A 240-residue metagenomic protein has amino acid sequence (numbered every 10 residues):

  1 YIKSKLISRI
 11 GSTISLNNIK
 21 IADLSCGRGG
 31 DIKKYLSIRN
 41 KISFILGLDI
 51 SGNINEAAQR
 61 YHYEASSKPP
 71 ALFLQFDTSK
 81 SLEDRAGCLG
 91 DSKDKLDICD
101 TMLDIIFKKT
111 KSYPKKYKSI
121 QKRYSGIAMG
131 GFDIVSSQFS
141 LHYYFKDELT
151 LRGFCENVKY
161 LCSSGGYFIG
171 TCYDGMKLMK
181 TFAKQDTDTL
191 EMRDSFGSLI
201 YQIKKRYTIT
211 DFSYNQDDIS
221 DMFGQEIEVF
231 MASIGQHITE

Functional and structural regions predicted by a protein language model:
Y1-N17, K33-S37: Conserved alpha-helix/loop element of class I SAM-dependent methyltransferases that forms part of the SAM/SAH-binding
N18, I42, G131-F132: Local beta-strand N-terminus motif with an aromatic residue
N18-G27, L46: Conserved class I S-adenosyl-L-methionine
G30: Conserved SAM/SAH-binding loop-helix junction of Class I S-adenosyl-L-methionine-dependent methyltransferases
L36-F107: Class I SAM-dependent methyltransferase SAM/SAH-binding core
K95-K109, S119-G126, G130-L149: A short SAM/SAH-binding and catalytic strip from SAM-dependent methyltransferases
T150-S164: A short glycine-rich, Lys/Arg-flanked "PGG" loop and its adjoining helix->strand segment in the class I
I169-E240: SAM-dependent methyltransferase
